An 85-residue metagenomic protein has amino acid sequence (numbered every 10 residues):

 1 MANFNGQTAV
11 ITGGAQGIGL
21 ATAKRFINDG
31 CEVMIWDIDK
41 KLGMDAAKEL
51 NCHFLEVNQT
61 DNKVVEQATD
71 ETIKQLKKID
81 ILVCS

Functional and structural regions predicted by a protein language model:
A2-M34: Canonical Rossmann dinucleotide-binding motif of NAD(H)/NADP(H)-dependent dehydrogenases/reductases, specifically
V10, M34, H53-L55, L82: Conserved Rossmann-like nucleotide-binding pocket used by diverse enzymes that bind dinucleotide cofactors
T12-G13, I79-S85: Rossmann-fold scaffold of SDR-type NAD(P)-dependent oxidoreductases
L20, M44, E66: Conserved catalytic core of two-component sensor histidine kinases
D29-A46: Conserved glycine-rich Rossmann-like NAD(P)H-binding loop of the short-chain dehydrogenase/reductase
K40-K41, L55-D70: The beta1-alpha1 cofactor-binding region of Rossmann-like NAD(H)/NADP(H)-dependent oxidoreductases
E49-L50: Short, structured coil segments at secondary-structure junctions
E71-K77: Glycine-rich phosphate-binding loop signature in dinucleotide/nucleotide-binding domains
